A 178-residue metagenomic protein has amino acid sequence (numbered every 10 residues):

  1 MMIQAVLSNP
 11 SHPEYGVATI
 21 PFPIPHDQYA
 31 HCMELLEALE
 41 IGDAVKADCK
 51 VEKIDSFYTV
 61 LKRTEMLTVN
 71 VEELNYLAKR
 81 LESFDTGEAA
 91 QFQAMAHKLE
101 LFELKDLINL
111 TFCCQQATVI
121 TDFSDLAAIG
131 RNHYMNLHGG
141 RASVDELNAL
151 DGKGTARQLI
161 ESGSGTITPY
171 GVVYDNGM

Functional and structural regions predicted by a protein language model:
M1-V45: N-terminal ordered "arm"
A5-P10, D48-I54, S124-G130: Short, compositionally biased low-complexity segments
F22-P25, L67-N70, D85-E88, H97-E100 (+4 more regions): Intrinsic-disorder-associated interaction segments
Y29-F102: Structured domain cores in non-transmembrane regions
L39-G42, R80-G87, K98-F102, C113-A117 (+4 more regions): Surface-exposed polar/charged interaction patches
L74, A89-F92, L104, L126 (+2 more regions): Short amphipathic alpha-helical segments that mediate assembly, nucleic-acid/protein binding, or membrane association
L104-A117, T121-M135: Extracytoplasmic/secretory-pathway segments with low complexity and glycosylation-like composition
R131-M178: Acidic, proline/glycine-rich low-complexity IDRs
